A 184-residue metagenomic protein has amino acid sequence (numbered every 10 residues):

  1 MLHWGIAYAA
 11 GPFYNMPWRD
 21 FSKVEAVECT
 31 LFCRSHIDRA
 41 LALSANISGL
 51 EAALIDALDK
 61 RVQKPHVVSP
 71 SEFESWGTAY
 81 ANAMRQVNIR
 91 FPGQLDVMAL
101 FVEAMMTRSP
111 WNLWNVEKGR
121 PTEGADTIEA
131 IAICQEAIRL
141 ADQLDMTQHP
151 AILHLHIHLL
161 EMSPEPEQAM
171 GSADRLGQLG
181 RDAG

Functional and structural regions predicted by a protein language model:
H3-G93, L100-L144, L153-S163, E167-R175 (+1 more regions): Short coil/linker segments at helix-helix boundaries
P150: Active-site-adjacent "gating/activation" loops or surface patches in catalytic cores
